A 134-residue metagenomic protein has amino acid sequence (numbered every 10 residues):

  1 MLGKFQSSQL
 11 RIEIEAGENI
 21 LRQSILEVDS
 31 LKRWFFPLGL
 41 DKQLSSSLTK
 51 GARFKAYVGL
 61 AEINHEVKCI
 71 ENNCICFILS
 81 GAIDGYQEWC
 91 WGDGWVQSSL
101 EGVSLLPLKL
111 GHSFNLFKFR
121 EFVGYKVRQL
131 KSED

Functional and structural regions predicted by a protein language model:
M1-S45: Hydrophobic ligand-binding cavity/cleft-lining segments
G3-S7, G51, D84, D93: A general secondary-structure signal for short beta-strands and their flanking turns/coil in non-transmembrane regions
I12, I63-C69, G85-D93: Hydrophobic/aromatic beta-strand elements that line small-molecule binding cavities or substrate pockets in beta-rich
A16-I20, L60-E62, I83, W95 (+1 more regions): Residues that cap or initiate secondary-structure elements
K32-R33, K42-I83: Glycine-rich portal/gate segments that line the openings of hydrophobic small-molecule binding cavities
L38-L40, T49, E133: Residue-level signal for alpha-helical context at structural boundaries
C76-D134: Beta-strand/loop substructures that line and gate deep hydrophobic ligand-binding cavities in soluble
